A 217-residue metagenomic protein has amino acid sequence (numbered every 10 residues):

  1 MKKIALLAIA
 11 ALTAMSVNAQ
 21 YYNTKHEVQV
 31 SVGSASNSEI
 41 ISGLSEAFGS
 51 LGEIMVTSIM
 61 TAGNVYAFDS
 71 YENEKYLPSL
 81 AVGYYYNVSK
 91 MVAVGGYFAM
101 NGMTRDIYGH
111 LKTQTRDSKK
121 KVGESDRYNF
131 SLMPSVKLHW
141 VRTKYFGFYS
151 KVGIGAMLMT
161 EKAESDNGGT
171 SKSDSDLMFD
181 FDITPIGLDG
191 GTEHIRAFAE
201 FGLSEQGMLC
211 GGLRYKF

Functional and structural regions predicted by a protein language model:
M1-E27: Cleavable N-terminal export/targeting peptides
Q20-Y86: Short glycine/proline- and aromatic-enriched beta-strand/turn motifs that initiate or cap beta-hairpins
T24, E74-L80, D126-L132, F146 (+2 more regions): Residues that define the transmembrane beta-barrel architecture of outer-membrane proteins
V28-V30, G207-F217: Outer-membrane beta-barrel "beta-signal"
S38, K75-A163, G190: Gram-negative (and chloroplast) outer-membrane scaffold detector with strong preference for beta-barrel transmembrane
I40-A47, D106-T115, T160-T170, L209-R214: Outer-membrane beta-barrel translocator domains and adjoining extracellular loop/strand segments of Gram-negative
Y66-S70, D117-E124, G168-D174, F198: Extracellular loop and loop/strand-boundary signature of outer-membrane beta-barrel proteins
E193-E205: Transmembrane beta-strand segments that form the barrel wall of outer-membrane beta-barrel proteins
